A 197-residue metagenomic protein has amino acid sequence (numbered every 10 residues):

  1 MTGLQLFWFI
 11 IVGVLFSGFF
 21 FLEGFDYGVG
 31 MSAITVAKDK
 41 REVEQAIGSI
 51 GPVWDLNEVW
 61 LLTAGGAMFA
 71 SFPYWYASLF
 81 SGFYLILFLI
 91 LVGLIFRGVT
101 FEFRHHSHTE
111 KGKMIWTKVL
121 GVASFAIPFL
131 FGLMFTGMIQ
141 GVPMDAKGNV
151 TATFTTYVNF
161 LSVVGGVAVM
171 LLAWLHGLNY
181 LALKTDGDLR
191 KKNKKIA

Functional and structural regions predicted by a protein language model:
M1, R41, G48, Y74-S81 (+3 more regions): Membrane-helix interfacial "entry" motifs
M1-L56, L62-G65: N-terminal signal-anchor module of multipass membrane proteins
M1-V12, F69-Y84, T136-S162: Helix-coil boundary and interhelical linker segments in multi-pass alpha-helical membrane proteins
W8-F19, F80-G93, G121-F125, T156-L171: Alpha-helical transmembrane segments
L22-S32, L91-F103, L171-L181: Membrane-water interface of transmembrane alpha-helices
V53-S124, D145: Membrane-interface helix-loop-helix modules in multi-pass inner-membrane proteins
F103-A197: Long, contiguous internal "core" modules enriched in hydrophobic/ aromatic residues
